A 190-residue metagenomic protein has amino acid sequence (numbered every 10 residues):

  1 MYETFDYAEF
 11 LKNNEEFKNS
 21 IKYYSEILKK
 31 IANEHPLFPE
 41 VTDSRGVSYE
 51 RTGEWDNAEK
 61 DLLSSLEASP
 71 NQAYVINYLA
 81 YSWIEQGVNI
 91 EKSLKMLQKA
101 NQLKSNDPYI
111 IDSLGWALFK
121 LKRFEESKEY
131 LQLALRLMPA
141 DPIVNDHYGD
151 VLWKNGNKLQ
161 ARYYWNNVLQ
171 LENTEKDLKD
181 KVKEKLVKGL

Functional and structural regions predicted by a protein language model:
D6, E40, S44, Y78-L79 (+3 more regions): Canonical tetratricopeptide repeat
E9, V47, Y81-S82, W116 (+1 more regions): Residue-level recognition of tetratricopeptide repeat
N13, S44-V47, R51, E85-Q86 (+3 more regions): Register position in tetratricopeptide repeats
K30-E34, A68, L103, L137 (+1 more regions): Structural marker of alpha-solenoid helical repeat scaffolds
H147, K154-L190: Terminal, low-structured helical/coil segments at or just beyond the last alpha-helical repeat
